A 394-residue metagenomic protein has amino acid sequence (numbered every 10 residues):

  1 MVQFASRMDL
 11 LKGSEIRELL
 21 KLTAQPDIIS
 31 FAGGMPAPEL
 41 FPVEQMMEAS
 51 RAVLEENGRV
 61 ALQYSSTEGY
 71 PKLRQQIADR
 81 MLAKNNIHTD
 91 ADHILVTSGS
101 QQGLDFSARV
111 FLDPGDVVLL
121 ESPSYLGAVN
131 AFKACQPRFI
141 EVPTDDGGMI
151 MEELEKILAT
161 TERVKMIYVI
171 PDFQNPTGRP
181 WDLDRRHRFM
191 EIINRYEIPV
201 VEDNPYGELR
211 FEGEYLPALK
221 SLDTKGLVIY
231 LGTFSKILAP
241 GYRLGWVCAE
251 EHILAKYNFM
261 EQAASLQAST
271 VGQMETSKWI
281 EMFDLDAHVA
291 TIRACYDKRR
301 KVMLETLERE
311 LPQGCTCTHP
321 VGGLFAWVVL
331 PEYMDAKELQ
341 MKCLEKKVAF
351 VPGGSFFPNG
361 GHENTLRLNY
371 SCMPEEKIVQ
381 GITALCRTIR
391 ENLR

Functional and structural regions predicted by a protein language model:
R7-G99, F106, E281-M282, A349 (+1 more regions): N-terminal small-domain helix-loop-helix segment of the aminotransferase-like
V60-E197, V201, G207-K225, Y296 (+2 more regions): Conserved core of the PLP fold type I
K72, K256-F259, A290-V302, Q380 (+1 more regions): A non-catalytic, amphipathic alpha-helix used as a structural packing/dimerization or gating element in enzyme scaffolds
T224-A294: Conserved core segment of the aminotransferase class I/II
S277, A294-L304, T316-V329: Conserved glycine-rich beta-strand-loop-beta hairpin in the small C-terminal domain of fold type I
G314-K346: Conserved PLP-binding catalytic core of the aspartate aminotransferase-like
E345, N359-R394: PLP-dependent enzyme catalytic core of the Aspartate aminotransferase-like
